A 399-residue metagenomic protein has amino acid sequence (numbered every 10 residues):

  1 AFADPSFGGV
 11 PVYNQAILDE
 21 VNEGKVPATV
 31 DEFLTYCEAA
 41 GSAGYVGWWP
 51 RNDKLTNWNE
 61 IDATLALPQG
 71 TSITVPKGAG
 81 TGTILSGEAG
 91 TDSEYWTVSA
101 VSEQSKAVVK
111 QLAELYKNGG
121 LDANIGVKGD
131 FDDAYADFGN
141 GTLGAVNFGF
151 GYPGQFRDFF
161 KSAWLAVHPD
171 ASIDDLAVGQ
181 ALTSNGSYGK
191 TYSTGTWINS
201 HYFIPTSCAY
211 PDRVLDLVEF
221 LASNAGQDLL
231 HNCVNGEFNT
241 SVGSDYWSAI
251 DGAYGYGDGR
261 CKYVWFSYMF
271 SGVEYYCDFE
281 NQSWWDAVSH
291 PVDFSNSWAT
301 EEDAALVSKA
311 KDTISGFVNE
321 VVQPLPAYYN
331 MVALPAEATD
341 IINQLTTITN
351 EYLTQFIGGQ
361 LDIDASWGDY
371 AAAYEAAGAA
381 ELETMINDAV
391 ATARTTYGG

Functional and structural regions predicted by a protein language model:
A1-A79, T83-G149, Y202-S244, A365: Helix-loop-helix "hinge/cap" segment bordering the ligand-binding cleft or interdomain interface
E20-V26, Y95-S99, M331-T339, L353-Q360: Second-shell loop/turn segments in exported
K25, T71-E103, A166-D174, S184-T191 (+3 more regions): Short, solvent-exposed loop/beta-turn-alpha elements that line the ligand-binding surface or hinge of extracytoplasmic
V98-V108, A336-Y352, T384, A391: Short, 15-30-residue, compositionally biased linear elements with alpha-helical propensity or flexible coil
F150-A166: A ligand-binding cleft/hinge motif common to bilobed small-molecule-binding domains
Q180-S187, W197-T206: Membrane-embedded translocation segments of transport machinery
F220, A225-T354: Conserved small-residue motifs centered on glycine
E351-G399: Histidine-centered catalytic/metal-binding microenvironments
